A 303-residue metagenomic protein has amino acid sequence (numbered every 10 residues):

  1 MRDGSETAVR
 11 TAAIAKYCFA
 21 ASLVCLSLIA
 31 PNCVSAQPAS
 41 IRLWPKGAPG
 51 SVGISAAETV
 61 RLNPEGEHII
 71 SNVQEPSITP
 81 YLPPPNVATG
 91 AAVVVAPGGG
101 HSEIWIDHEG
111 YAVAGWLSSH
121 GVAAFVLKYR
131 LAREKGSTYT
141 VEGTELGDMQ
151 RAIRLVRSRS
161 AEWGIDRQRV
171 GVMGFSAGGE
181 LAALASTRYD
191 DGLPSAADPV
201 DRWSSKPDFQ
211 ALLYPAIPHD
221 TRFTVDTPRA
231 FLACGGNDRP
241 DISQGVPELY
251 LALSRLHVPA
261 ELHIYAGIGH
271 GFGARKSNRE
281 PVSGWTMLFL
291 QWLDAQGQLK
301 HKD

Functional and structural regions predicted by a protein language model:
Q37-V87: N-terminal cap/lid segment of alpha/beta-hydrolase-fold proteins
T89-G98: Short beta-strand element of the alpha/beta-hydrolase
W105-I106, A112, R130-G164, K276-V282: Catalytic nucleophile-loop/oxyanion-hole region of alpha/beta-hydrolase and closely related hydrolase-like folds
D107-F125: Short amphipathic alpha-helix adjacent to the substrate-entry channel of hydrolases
G147-D226: Primarily recognizes the serine-hydrolase "nucleophile elbow" in alpha/beta-hydrolase and SGNH/GDSL folds
L232-C234: Short beta-strand/loop motif that positions the catalytic acidic residue of the alpha/beta-hydrolase fold
R239-G245: Conserved alpha/beta-hydrolase "acid-adjacent" motif
S254-D303: C-terminal catalytic histidine-bearing segment of alpha/beta-hydrolase fold enzymes
